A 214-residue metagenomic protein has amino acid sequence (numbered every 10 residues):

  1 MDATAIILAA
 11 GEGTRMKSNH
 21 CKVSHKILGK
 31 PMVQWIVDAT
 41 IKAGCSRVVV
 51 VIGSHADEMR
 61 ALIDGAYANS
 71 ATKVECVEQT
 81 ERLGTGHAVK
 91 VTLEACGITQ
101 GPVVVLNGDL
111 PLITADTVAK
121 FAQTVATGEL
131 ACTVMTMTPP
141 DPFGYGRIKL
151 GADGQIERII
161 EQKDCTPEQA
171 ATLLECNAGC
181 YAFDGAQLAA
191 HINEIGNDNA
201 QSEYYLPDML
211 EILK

Functional and structural regions predicted by a protein language model:
M1, P31-G108, L112-Q123, T127: Conserved N-terminal catalytic core of the sugar/cofactor nucleotidyltransferase
M1-S18, V48: N-terminal nucleotide-binding beta1-loop-alpha1 segment
A5-I7, V49-V50, V104-V105, C132-M135: Structural beta-sheet core signal
N19-I36: Short catalytic helix/loop segments, enriched in acidic residues and glycine and frequently bearing histidine
V23, K73-E75, Q155: Conserved beta-strand segments of alpha/beta enzyme cores
I113-A200: Conserved core of the sugar-phosphate nucleotidyltransferase
S202-M209: Accessory alpha-helical/coil subdomains and C-terminal extensions that flank or cap enzyme catalytic cores
E211-K214: Catalytic donor-sugar/metal-binding loop of nucleotide-sugar-dependent glycosyltransferases
